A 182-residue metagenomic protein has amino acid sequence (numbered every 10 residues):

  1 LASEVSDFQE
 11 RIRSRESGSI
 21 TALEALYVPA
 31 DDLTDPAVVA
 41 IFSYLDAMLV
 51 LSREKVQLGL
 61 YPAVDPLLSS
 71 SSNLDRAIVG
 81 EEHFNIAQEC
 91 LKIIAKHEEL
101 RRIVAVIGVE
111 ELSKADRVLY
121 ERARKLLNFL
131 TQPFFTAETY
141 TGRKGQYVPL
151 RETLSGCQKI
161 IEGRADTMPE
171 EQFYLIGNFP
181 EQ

Functional and structural regions predicted by a protein language model:
L1-Q182: Conserved catalytic/coupling modules of large nucleotide/cofactor-utilizing molecular machines
